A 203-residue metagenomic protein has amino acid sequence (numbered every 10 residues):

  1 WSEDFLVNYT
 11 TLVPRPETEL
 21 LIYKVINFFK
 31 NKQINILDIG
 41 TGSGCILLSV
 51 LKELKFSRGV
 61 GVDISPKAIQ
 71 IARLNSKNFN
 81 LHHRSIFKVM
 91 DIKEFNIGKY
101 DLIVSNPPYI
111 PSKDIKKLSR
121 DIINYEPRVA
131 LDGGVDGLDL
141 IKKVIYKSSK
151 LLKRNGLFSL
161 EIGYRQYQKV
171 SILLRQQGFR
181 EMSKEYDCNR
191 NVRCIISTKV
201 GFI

Functional and structural regions predicted by a protein language model:
W1-V13: Conserved beta/loop motifs at nucleotide-recognition and modification sites
D4, R58, R84-I86, R180-S183: Conserved beta-strand segments of alpha/beta enzyme cores
V13, E17-K117: Conserved SAM/SAH cofactor-binding pocket of Class I
V25, V50, I122, V144-S148: Class I S-adenosylmethionine-dependent transferase superfamily signal
L81, E126, L151-R154: Helix-to-beta-strand junctions that scaffold the AdoMet/dcAdoMet cofactor pocket in Class I SAM-dependent enzymes
Y109-L140: Mobile active-site "lid"/loop adjacent to the S-adenosyl-L-methionine
V135-T198: Conserved Class I SAM-dependent methyltransferase catalytic core
V200-I203: Flexible, glycine-/basic-rich loop-and-beta segments that form/coincide with the SAM-dependent methyltransferase
